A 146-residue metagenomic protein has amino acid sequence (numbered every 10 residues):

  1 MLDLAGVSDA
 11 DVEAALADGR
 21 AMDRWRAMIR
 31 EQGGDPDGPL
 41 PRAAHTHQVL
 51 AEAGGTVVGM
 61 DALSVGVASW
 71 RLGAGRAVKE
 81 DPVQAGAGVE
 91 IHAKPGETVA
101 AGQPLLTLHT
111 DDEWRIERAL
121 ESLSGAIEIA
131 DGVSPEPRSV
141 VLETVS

Functional and structural regions predicted by a protein language model:
M1-S146: Well-ordered secondary-structure scaffolds
